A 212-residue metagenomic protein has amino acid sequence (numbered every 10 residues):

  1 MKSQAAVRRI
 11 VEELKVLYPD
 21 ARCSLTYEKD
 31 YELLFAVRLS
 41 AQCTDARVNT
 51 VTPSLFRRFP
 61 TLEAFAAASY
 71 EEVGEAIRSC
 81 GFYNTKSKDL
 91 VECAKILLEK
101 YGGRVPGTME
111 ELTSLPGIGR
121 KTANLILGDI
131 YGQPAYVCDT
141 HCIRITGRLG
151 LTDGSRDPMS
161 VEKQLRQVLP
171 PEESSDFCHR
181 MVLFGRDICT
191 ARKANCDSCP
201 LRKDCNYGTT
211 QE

Functional and structural regions predicted by a protein language model:
K2-E212: Catalytic cores of DNA base-excision repair glycosylases
